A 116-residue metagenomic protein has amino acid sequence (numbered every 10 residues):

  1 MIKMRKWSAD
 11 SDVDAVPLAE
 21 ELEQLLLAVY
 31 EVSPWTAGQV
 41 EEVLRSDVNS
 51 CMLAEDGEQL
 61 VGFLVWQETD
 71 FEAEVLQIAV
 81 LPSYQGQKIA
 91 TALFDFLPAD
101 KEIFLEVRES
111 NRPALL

Functional and structural regions predicted by a protein language model:
M1-I2, F104: General helical secondary-structure elements
I2, K6-V13, P17-Q85, T91-F96: Acetyl-CoA-dependent GNAT
A28, E102-I103: A generic structural signal for short
V75, I103-V107: Conserved hydrophobic beta-strand within the GNAT/NAT acetyltransferase core sheet that lines the active-site cleft
Q85-G86, R112: Nucleotide-sugar-dependent glycosyltransferase donor-binding/catalytic pocket residues
T91-A92, E109-L116: Conserved active-site alpha-helix within GNAT-family acetyltransferase domains
P98-D100: PRPP/pyrophosphate-binding module of the type I phosphoribosyltransferase fold
